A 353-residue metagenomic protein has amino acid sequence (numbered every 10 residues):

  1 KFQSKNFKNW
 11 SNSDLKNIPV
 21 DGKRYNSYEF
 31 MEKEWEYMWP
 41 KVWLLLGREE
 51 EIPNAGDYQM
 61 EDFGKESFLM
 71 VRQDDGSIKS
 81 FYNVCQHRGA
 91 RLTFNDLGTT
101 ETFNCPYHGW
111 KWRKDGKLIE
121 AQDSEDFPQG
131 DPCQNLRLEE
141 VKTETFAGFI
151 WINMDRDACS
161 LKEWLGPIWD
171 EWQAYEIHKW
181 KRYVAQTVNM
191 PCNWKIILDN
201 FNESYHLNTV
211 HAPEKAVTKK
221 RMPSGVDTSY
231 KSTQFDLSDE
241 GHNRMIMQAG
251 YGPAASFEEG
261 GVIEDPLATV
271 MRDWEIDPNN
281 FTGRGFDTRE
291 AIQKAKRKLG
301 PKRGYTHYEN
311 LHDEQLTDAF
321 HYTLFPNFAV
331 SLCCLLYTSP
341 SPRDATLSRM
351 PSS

Functional and structural regions predicted by a protein language model:
F7-D21: Short, contiguous pre-domain boundary segments
I18-L69: Non-catalytic accessory segments flanking enzyme active sites
E51-A174: Rieske [2Fe-2S] iron-sulfur-binding domain
D123-P132, L136-L138, K142-S238: Rossmann-like dinucleotide-binding core of oxidoreductases
A185-H307: Glycine-rich, aromatic-lined ligand/substrate-binding cores of catalytic and carbohydrate-binding domains
K298-S331: Active-site Gly/Thr loop motif
Y337-A345: Conserved small/polar residues in nucleotide/adenosyl-binding loops
R349-S352: Hydrophobic alpha-helical segments, chiefly the membrane-spanning helices and signal/signal-anchor peptides
